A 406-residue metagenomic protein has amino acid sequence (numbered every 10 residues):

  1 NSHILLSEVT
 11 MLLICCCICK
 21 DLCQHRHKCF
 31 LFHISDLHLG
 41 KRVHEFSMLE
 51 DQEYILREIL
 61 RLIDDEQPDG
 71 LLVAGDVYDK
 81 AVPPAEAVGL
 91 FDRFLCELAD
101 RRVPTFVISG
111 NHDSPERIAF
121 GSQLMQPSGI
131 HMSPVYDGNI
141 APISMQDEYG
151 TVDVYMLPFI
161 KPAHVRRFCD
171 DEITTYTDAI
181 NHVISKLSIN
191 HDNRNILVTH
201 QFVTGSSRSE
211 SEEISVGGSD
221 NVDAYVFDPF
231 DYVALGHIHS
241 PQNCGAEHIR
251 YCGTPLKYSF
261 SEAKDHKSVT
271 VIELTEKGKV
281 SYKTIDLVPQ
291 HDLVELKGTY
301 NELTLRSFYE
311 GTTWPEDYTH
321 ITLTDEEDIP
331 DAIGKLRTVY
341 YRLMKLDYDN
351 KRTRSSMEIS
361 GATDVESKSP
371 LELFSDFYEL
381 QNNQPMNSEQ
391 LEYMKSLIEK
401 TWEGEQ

Functional and structural regions predicted by a protein language model:
N1-M11: Extreme N-terminal basic, low-complexity initiation segments that serve as generic localization/processing leaders
L12-C96, D100, L391, K395-K400 (+1 more regions): N-terminal active-site segment of His-dependent metallophosphoesterases
C23, D65, G70, L274-Q406: Accessory, non-catalytic peripheral segments of nucleic-acid enzymes
D36, D76, G110-N111, H200 (+2 more regions): Active-site glycine-centered loops adjacent to acidic/histidine catalytic or metal-binding residues that shape
P83, H112-G245: His/Asp/Glu-rich metal-coordinating catalytic cores of metallo-dependent phosphodiesterases/hydrolases acting on
L90-R102, N221-F230: Catalytic-core regions built around general acid/base machinery
I140-E148, V152, L157, I249-P315: Binuclear metal-dependent phosphoesterase catalytic core
